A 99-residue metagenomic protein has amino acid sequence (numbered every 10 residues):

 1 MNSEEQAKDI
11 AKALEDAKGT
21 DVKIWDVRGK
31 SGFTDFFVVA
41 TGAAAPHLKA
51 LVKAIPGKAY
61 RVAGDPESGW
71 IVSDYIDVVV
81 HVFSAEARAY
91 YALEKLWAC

Functional and structural regions predicted by a protein language model:
M1-G29, P46-A50, K58-V78, V82-C99: Long, contiguous binding/interaction regions
G32: P-loop NTPase catalytic core of nucleic-acid-dependent motor ATPases
D35-F36: Short glycine/threonine-rich beta-strand-turn micro-motifs
V39-G42: Short hydrophobic/aromatic beta-strand micro-patches that form the beta-sheet surface supporting nucleotide- or nucleic
